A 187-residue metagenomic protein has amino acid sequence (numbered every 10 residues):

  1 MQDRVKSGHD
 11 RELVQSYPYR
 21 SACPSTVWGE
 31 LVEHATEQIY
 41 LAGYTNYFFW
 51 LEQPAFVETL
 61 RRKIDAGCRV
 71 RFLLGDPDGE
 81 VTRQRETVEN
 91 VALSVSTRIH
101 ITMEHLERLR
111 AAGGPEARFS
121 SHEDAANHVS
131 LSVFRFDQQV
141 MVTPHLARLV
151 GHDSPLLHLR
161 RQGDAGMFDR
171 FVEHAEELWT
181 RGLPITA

Functional and structural regions predicted by a protein language model:
D3-R83, V172-I185: PLD-like (HKD) phosphodiesterase/transphosphatidyltransferase domain
V14-A22, H100, S121-A125, R160: Short acidic-hydrophobic, aromatic-tinged amphipathic segments that line or gate anion-handling sites
Q15-P18, W50, E89, L93-T97 (+1 more regions): Charge-dense, low-complexity intrinsically disordered segments
S25, Q53, I99-M103, D164 (+1 more regions): A structural signal for well-ordered alpha-helical scaffolds and beta->alpha junctions
D76, T82-S130: HKD-type phospholipase D/PLD-like phosphodiesterase module
T102-A112, S132-L146, L178-A187: Short flexible/disordered coil segments
A117-H158: HKD (HxKxxxxD) catalytic microenvironment of the phospholipase D
L156-G182: Short, solvent-exposed cationic patches
